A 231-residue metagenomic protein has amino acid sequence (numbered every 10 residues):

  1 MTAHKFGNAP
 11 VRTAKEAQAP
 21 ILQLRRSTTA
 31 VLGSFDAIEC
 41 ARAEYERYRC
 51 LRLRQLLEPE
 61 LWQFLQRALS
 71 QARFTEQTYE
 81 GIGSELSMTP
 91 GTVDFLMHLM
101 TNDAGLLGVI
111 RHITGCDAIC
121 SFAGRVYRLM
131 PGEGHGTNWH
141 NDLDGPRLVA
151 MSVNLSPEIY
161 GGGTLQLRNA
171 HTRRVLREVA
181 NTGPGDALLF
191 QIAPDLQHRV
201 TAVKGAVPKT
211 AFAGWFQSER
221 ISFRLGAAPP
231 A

Functional and structural regions predicted by a protein language model:
T2-H4, Y160-A231: Catalytic core of Fe(II)/2-oxoglutarate
K5-F6, T13-I113: Non-heme Fe(II)/2-oxoglutarate
L57, L69, L155, I192-P194 (+1 more regions): Short beta-strand segments enriched in hydrophobic/aromatic residues within well-folded beta-rich domains
G115-R125, G161: A short coil-to-beta-strand element that immediately follows conserved catalytic motifs
Y127-L143: Conserved short histidine dyad/triad with adjacent acidic residue
M130-G134, S156-Y160, P194: Short, charged/polar surface micro-motifs in flexible loops or helix N-caps
D144-Y160, G214-Q217: Short, conserved beta-strand element in jelly-roll/cupin
